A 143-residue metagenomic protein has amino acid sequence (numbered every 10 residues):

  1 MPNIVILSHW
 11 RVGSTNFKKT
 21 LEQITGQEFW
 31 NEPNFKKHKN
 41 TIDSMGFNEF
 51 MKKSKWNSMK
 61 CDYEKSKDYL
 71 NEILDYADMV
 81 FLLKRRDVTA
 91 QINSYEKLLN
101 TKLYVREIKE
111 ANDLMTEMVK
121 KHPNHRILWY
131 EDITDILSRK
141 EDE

Functional and structural regions predicted by a protein language model:
M1, M45, M51, M59 (+2 more regions): Detector for methionine-enriched segments
M1-K55: PAPS-dependent sulfotransferase catalytic core
L7-H9, E32, K52-K53, M59-D62 (+2 more regions): Short His-Asn-centered micro-motif
E28, N57, N124-R126: Conserved beta-strand segments of alpha/beta enzyme cores
C61-D142: PAPS-dependent sulfotransferase catalytic domain
